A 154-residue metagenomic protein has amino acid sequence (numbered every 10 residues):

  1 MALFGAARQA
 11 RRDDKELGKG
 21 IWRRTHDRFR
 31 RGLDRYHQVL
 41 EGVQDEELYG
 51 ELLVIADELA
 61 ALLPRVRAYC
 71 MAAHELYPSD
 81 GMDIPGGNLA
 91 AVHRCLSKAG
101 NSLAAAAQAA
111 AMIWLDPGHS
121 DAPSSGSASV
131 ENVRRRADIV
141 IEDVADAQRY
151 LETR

Functional and structural regions predicted by a protein language model:
M1-A56: Leu/Val/Ala/Ile-rich N-terminal alpha-helices, chiefly Sec-type signal peptides and the beginnings
A7-A10, P64, T153: Short, intrinsically disordered low-complexity segments
D13-E16, G20, V43, D80 (+3 more regions): Generic preference for well-ordered secondary structure
F29, L52, L89, L96 (+3 more regions): Hydrophobic packing residues in well-ordered alpha-helices of helical domains and bundles
L33-E41, H74, A104-G118: Regular secondary-structure segments
R35-Q38, A61, A68, A105 (+2 more regions): Residues on one face of amphipathic alpha-helical coiled coils
Q44-A110: Structured extramembrane domains adjacent to transmembrane segments
A110-R154: C-terminal amphipathic alpha-helix
